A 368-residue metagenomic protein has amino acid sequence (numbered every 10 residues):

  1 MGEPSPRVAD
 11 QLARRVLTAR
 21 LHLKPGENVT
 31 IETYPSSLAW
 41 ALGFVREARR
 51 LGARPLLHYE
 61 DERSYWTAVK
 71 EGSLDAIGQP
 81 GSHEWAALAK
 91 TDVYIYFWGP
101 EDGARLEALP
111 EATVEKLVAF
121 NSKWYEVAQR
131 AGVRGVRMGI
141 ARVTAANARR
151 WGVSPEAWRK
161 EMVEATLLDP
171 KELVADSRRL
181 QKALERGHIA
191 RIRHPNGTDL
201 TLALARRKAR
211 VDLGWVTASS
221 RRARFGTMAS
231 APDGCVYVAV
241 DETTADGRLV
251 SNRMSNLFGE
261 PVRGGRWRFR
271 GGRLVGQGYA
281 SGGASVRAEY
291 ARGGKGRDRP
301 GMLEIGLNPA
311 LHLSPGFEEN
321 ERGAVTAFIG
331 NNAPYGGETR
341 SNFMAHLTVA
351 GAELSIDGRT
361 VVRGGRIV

Functional and structural regions predicted by a protein language model:
M1-R248: Active-site bordering "gate/hinge" segments that shape substrate access to catalytic or cofactor-binding pockets
G2-R14, A19, L167, K171-L180 (+3 more regions): Charged, compositionally biased interaction regions
S36-S37, E62, P100-D102, T144 (+8 more regions): Short, glycine-/Ser/Thr-/acidic-enriched flexible segments
A89, E260, D298: Structured loop/turn residues at beta-strand edges in well-structured enzyme cores
S177-R178, G187-H188, D233-V236, V250-N256 (+3 more regions): Glycine-rich, charged/polar anion/phosphate-binding loops that engage phosphate groups from diverse ligands
T198-R207, D212-W215, Y279-A280, V286-E289 (+1 more regions): Short amphipathic beta-strand/extended segments with alternating polar/hydrophobic composition
A229-Q277: Oxyanion-binding "anion nests"
D246, G276-T339, F343, L354: Dual-mode signal for accessory low-complexity, basic/Gly-rich regions
